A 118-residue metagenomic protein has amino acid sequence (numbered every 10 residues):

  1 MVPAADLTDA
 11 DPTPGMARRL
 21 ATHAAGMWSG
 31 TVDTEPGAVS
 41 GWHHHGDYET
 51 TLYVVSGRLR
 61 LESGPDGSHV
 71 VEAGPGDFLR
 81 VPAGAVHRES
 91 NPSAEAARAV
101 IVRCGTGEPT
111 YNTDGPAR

Functional and structural regions predicted by a protein language model:
M1-T31, G41-W42, T110-R118: A short, N-terminal "cap"/entry segment at the start of jelly-roll beta-barrel domains of the cupin/DSBH fold
L20-W28, G37-T51, D66-G67, P75: A short beta-loop-beta micro-motif enriched in histidine and acidic residues
D33-E35, G46-L61, V102: Short, conserved beta-strand element in jelly-roll/cupin
V39-G41, R60, L79, A83-E89: Histidine-centered metal-chelating micro-motifs
T51, R80, A94-N112: A short hydrophobic beta-strand segment most commonly corresponding to one strand of the jelly-roll/cupin
G67-A83: Short acidic-glycine-tyrosine-enriched beta hairpin
S68, R88, E108: Flexible, glycine-rich phosphate/dinucleotide-binding loops and adjacent beta-alpha linkers at cofactor/substrate
